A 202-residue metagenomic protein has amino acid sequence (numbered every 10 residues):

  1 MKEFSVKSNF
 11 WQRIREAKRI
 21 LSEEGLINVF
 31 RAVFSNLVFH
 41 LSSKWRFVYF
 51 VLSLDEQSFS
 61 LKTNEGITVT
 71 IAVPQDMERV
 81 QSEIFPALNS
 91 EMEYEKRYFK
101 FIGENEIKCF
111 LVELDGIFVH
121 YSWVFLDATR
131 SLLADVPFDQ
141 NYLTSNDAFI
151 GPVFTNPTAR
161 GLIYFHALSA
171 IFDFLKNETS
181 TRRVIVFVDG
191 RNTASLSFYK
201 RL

Functional and structural regions predicted by a protein language model:
K2-Y98: Acyl-donor-binding surface of acyltransferase catalytic domains
A32-L37, A170-E178: A generic secondary-structure signal
K100, N105, E113-P152: Conserved acyl-donor/pantetheine-binding loop and adjacent beta-alpha core of acyl/acetyltransferases and related
C109-E113, F187: Cytosolic beta-strand hydrophobic patch enriched in CBS
D127-T129, T158, R191: Short coil/turn motifs at secondary-structure junctions
F149-K176, S197, R201: Conserved acetyl-CoA-binding loop-helix of GNAT-fold acetyltransferases
L175-V188: Conserved GNAT acetyl-CoA-binding A-motif
V186-L196: Conserved beta-strand-loop-alpha-helix junction that forms the acyl-donor binding cleft
